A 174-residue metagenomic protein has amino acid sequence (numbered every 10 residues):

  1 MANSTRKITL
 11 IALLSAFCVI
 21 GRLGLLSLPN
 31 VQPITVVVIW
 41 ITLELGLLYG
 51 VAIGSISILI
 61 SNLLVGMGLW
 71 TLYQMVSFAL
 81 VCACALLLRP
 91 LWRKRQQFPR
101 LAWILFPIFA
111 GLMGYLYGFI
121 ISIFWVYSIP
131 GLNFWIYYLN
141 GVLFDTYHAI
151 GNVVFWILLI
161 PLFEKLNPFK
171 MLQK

Functional and structural regions predicted by a protein language model:
M1-K7, L28-P29, Q96-R100, I129-F134: Helix-boundary and loop/linker segments of multi-pass membrane transporters
M1-W40, E44, L48, A52: Hydrophobic transmembrane alpha-helices
V19-Q32, S55-R89: Interfacial aromatic-anchored transmembrane helix boundaries in multi-pass membrane proteins
L25-P29, L45-G46, V65-L69, R89 (+4 more regions): Short helix-capping/hinge motifs at transmembrane helix termini and TM-loop junctions
L43-L48, C84-K94, P161-P168: Structural signal for the C-terminal ends of transmembrane alpha-helices and the immediately following loop
G50-N62, L105-G114: Central hydrophobic cores of alpha-helical transmembrane segments in multi-pass integral membrane proteins
M67-L72, F98-K174: Membrane-embedded alpha-helical hairpins and interfacial helices in multi-pass inner-membrane proteins
